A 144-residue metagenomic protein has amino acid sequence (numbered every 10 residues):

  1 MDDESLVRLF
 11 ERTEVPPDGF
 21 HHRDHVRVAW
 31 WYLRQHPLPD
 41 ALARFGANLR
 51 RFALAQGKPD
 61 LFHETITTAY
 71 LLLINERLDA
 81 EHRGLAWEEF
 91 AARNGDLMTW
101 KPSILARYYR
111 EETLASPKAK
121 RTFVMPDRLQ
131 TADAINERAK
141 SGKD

Functional and structural regions predicted by a protein language model:
M1-V15: Intrinsically disordered, low-complexity serine/threonine- and proline-rich regulatory segments
D3-E4, G19, A134-E137: Short linear motifs in intrinsically disordered/low-complexity regions
E4-V7, G46, L71, E88: Hydrophobic core segments within long, regular secondary-structure runs in both alpha- and beta-rich folds
T13-G84: Conserved, aromatic- and glycine-enriched, well-ordered alpha/beta core segments that occur as contiguous structural
H63-D144: A charged, amphipathic interaction segment
